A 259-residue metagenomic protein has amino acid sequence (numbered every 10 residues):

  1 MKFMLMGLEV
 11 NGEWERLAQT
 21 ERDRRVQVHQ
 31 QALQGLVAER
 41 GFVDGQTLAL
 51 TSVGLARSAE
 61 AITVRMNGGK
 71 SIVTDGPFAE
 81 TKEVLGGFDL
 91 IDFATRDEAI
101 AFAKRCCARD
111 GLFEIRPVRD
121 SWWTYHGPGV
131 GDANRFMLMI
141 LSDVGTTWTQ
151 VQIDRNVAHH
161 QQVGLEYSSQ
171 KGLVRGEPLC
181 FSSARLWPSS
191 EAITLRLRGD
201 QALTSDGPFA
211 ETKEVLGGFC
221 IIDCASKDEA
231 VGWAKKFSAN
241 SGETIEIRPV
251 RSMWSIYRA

Functional and structural regions predicted by a protein language model:
M1-A259: Conserved, structured core segments of small domains
